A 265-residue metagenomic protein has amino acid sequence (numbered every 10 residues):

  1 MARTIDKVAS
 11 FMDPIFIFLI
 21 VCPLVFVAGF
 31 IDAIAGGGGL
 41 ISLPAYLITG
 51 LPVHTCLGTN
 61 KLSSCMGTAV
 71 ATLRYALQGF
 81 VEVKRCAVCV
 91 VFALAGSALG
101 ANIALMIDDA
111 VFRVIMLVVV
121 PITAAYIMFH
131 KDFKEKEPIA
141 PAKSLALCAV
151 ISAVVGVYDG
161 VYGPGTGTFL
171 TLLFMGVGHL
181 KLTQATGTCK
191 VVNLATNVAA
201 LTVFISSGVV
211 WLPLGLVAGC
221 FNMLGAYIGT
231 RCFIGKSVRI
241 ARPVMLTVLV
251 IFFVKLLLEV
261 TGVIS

Functional and structural regions predicted by a protein language model:
I5-P52, E137-T186: Selected transmembrane alpha-helices and immediately adjacent juxtamembrane segments of polytopic inner-membrane
F18, C22, K61, M116-V120 (+5 more regions): Residues within membrane-spanning alpha-helices of integral membrane proteins, especially the hydrophobic core/packing
C22, F26, F30, K61 (+9 more regions): Residue-level signature of the transmembrane alpha-helical core of multi-pass small-molecule transporters
L51-N60, K84-V88, H179-K190: Membrane-interface alpha-helices at helix entry/exit sites of multi-pass transporters
G58-V111, N197-T247: Selective hydrophobic functional segments
V70-F80, L117-P141, R231, I251-S265: Transmembrane helix exit motif
E82-F92, M116, P138-L145, T186-V192 (+1 more regions): Cytoplasmic-side transmembrane-helix entry/capping segments in multi-pass membrane proteins
